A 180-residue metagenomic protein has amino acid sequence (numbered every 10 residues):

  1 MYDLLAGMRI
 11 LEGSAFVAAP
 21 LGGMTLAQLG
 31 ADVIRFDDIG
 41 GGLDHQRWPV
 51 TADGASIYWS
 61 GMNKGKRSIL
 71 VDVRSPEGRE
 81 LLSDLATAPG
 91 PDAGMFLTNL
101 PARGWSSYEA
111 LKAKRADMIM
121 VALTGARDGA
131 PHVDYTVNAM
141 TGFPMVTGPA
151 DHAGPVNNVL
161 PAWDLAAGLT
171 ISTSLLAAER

Functional and structural regions predicted by a protein language model:
M1-E179: N-terminal helix-loop segment corresponding to the beta1-alpha1 unit of nucleotide/adenylate-binding folds
